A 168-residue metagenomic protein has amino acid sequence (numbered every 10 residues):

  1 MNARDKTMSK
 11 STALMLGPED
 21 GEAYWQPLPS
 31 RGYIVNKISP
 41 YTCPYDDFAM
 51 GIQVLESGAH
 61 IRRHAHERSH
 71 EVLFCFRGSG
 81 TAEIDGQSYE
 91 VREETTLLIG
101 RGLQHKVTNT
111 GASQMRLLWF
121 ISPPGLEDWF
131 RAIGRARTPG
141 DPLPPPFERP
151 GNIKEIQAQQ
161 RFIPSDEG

Functional and structural regions predicted by a protein language model:
M1-D47, P139-G168: A short, N-terminal "cap"/entry segment at the start of jelly-roll beta-barrel domains of the cupin/DSBH fold
D47, I52-S57, A65-I84, F120-P123: Short, conserved beta-strand element in jelly-roll/cupin
E56-G58, E94, G102, A112: Tight coil/turn sites that cap or link beta-strands
S79-T81, S88, Q104, Q114: Structural motif
G86-R101: Short acidic-glycine-tyrosine-enriched beta hairpin
L98-I99, A112-D128: A short hydrophobic beta-strand segment most commonly corresponding to one strand of the jelly-roll/cupin
V107-T110: Asparagine-centered strand-capping/turn motif at beta-strand->loop junctions
